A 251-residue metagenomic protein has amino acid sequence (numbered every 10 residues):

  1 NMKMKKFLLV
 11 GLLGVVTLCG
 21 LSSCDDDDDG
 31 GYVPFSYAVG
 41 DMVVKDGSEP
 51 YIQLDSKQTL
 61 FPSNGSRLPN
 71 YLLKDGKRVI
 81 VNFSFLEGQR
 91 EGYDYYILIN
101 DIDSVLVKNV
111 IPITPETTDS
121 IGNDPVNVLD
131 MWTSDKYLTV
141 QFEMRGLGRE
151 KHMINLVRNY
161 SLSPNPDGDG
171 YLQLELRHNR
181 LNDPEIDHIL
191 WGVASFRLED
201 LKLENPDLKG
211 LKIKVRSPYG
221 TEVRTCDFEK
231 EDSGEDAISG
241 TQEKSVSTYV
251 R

Functional and structural regions predicted by a protein language model:
N1, V33-R251: First exposed extracellular module after export/assembly in secreted or surface-exposed proteins
M4, G14-V43: Bacterial Sec-dependent N-terminal signal peptides
F7: Functional cleft and adjacent loop/helix regions within the main domain that mediate ligand binding or catalysis
